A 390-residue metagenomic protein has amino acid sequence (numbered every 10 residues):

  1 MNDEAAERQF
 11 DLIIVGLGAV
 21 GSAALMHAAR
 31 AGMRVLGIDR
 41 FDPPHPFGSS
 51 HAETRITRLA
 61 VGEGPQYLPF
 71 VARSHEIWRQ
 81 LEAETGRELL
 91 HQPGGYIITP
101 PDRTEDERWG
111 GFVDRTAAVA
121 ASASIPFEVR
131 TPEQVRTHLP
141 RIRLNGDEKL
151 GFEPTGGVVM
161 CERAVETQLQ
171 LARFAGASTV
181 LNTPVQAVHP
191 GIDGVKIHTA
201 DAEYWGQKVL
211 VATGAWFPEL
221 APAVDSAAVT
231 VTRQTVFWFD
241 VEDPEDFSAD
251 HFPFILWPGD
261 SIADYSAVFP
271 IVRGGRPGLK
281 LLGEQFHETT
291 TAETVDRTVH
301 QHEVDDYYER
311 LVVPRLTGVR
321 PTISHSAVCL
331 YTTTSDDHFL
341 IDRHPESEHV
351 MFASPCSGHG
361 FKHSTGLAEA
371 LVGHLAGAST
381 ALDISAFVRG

Functional and structural regions predicted by a protein language model:
M1-L12, R30-A31: Extreme N-terminal leader/targeting segments of oxidoreductases
A6, G18, A31, P345-G390: C-terminal lid/capping helical subdomain adjacent to the catalytic/cofactor pocket in oxidative enzymes
R8-F10, H198-K208: Core beta-strand elements of the Rossmann-like FAD/NAD(P) dinucleotide-binding domain in flavoenzyme oxidoreductases
G21-S22: N-terminal Rossmann-fold NAD(P) dinucleotide-binding loop
M26-R30, G86-Q92, E203, K208 (+1 more regions): Active-site substrate-recognition segment that forms the wall of the catalytic cavity or substrate channel
A29-S50: Glycine-rich FAD pyrophosphate-binding loop
T54-H138: Dinucleotide-binding Rossmann-like beta1-alpha1 core, especially the glycine-rich loop that anchors the ADP
D102-L181, A187-P190: Flavin (FAD/FMN) cofactor-binding and adjacent substrate-gating region of FAD-dependent oxidoreductase domains
